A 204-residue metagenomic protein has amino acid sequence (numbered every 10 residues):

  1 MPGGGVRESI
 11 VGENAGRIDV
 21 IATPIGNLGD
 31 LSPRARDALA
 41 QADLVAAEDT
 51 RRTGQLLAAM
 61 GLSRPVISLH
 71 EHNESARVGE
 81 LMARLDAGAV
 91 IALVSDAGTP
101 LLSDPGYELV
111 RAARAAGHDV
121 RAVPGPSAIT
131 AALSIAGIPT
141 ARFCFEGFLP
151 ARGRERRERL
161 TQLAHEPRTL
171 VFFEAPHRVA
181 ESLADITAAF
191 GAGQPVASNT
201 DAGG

Functional and structural regions predicted by a protein language model:
P2-G4, G12-G16, S127-G204: Beta-strand/loop-alpha-helix module characteristic of Rossmann-like adenine-cofactor folds
P2-H72: Glycine-rich, flexible N-terminal cofactor/catalytic loop recognition
R17-I18, A87-A92, R168-T169: Loop/turn-to-beta-strand initiation segments
I25-N27, D96-P100, P176-R178, A202-G204: Short glycine-rich anion-binding loops that position phosphate/pyrophosphate groups of nucleotides and phosphorylated
A38-V45, G117-R121, T169-L170: Short active-site oxyanion
S68-A76, L149-R152: Conserved helicase motor
E71-D86, P105: Short phosphate-binding loop-to-helix
D86-P150: Short glycine-cluster motifs
